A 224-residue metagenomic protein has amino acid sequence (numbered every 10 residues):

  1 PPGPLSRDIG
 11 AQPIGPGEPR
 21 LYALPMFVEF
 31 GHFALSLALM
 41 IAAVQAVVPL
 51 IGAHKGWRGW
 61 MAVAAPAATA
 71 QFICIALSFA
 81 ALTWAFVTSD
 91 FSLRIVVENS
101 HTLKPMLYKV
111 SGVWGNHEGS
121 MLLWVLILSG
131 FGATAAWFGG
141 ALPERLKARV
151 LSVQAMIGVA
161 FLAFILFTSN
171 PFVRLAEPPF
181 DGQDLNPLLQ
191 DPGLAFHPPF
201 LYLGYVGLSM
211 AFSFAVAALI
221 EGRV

Functional and structural regions predicted by a protein language model:
P1-L24: Intrinsic disorder/low-complexity segments
P25-V224: Polytopic transmembrane helical bundles with strong interfacial aromatic enrichment
